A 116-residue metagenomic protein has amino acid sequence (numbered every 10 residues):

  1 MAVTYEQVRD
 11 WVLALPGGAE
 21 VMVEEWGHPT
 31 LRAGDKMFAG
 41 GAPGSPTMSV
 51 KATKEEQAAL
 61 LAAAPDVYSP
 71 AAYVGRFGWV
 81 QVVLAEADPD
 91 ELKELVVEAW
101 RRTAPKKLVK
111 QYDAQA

Functional and structural regions predicted by a protein language model:
M1-A116: Charge-dense, helix-prone N-terminal extensions
